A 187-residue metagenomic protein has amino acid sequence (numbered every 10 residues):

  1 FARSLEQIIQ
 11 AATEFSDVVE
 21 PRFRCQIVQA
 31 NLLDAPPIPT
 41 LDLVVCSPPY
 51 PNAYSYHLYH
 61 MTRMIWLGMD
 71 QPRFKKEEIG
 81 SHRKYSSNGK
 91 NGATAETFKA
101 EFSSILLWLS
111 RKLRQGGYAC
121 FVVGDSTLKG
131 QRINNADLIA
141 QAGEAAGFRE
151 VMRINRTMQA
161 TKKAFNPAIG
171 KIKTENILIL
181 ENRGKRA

Functional and structural regions predicted by a protein language model:
F1-C46, P51-H57: SAM-dependent nucleic-acid methyltransferase catalytic core
Q29, F121-T127, I154-T157, N182: Active-site proximal loops enriched in glycine and acidic residues that flank catalytic Cys/His/Asp and coordinate
D34-P36, P51-Y54, T127-Q131, Q159-K163: Flexible loop/turn segments at secondary-structure boundaries
L43, P49-L113: SAM-dependent methyltransferase catalytic-core segment centered on the flexible catalytic loop and adjoining short
W66-Q71, R132-N155: Conserved Class I S-adenosyl-L-methionine
G92-A100, V122-D137: Acceptor-substrate binding/catalytic loop of class I
G117: Glycine-centered, small-residue-biased loops immediately flanking beta-strands in adenine/cofactor-binding cores
F148-A187: Class I S-adenosyl-L-methionine
